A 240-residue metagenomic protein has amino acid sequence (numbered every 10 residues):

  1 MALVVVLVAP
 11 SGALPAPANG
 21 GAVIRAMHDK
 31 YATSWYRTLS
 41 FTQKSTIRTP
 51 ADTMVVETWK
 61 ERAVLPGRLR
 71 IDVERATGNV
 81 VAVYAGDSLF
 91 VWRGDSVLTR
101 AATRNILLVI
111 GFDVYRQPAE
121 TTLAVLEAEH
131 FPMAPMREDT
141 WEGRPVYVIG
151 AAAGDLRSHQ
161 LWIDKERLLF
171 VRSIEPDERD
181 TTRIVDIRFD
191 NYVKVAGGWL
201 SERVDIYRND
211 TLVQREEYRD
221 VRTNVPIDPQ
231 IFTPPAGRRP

Functional and structural regions predicted by a protein language model:
M1-P10: Bacterial N-terminal signal peptides
L7, T33-W35, T53, A63 (+8 more regions): A generic structural signal for short, solvent-exposed coil/turn residues that cap or connect secondary-structure
L14-R25, W35, S88-R157, D177-R183 (+2 more regions): Flexible, processing/modification-adjacent segments and terminal tails in exported/periplasmic/extracellular proteins
G21-V97, H130, A134: N-terminal mature ectodomain segment of secretory-pathway/periplasmic proteins
S40-T46, D72, F90, E138 (+3 more regions): Residue-level detector of beta-strand face positions
V56-W59, A82-G86, L98-L108, I163 (+2 more regions): Short amphipathic beta-strand/extended segments with alternating polar/hydrophobic composition
L65-I71, W92, V109-V114, V171 (+2 more regions): Short, surface-exposed linear segments at secondary-structure transitions and domain or protein termini
G78, E142-A236: Gly/Pro-enriched, hydrophobic low-complexity segments that function as extracytoplasmic propeptides/linkers
